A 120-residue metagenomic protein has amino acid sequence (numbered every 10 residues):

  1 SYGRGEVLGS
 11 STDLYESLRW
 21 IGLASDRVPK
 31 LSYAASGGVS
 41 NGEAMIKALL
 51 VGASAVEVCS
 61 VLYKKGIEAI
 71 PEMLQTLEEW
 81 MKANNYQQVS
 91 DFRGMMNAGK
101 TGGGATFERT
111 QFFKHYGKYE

Functional and structural regions predicted by a protein language model:
S1-K30, K65: Glycine/Thr-rich beta-alpha phosphate-binding loop at enzyme active sites
S1-S10, L49, Y63-Y86: C-terminal helical cap(s) of enzyme catalytic domains, especially alpha/beta-barrels
G9-D13, A34-G38, C59-L62, A105: Glycine- and other small-residue-rich loops at beta-strand/loop junctions that grip anionic moieties
S17-I21, S36, M45: A general structural signal for well-ordered alpha-helical packing
G22, Q75-E120: Extended, intrinsically disordered, low-complexity segments
A24, S32-G37, V56-V58, Q88: Hydrophobic faces of well-ordered beta-strands that scaffold small-molecule active sites in alpha/beta enzyme cores
L31-S32, W80: Secondary-structure boundary/capping positions in well-ordered alpha/beta enzyme cores
G38-V39, A44-E72: Glycine-rich phosphate-binding active-site loops on the catalytic face of alpha/beta enzymes
